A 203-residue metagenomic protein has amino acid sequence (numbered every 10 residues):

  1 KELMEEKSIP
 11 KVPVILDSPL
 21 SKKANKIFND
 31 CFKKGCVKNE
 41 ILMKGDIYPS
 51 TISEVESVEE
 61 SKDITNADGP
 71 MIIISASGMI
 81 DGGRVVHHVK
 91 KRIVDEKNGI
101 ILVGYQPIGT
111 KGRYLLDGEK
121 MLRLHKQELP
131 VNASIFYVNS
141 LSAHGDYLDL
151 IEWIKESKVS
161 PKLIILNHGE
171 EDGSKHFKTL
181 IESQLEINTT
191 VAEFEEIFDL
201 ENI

Functional and structural regions predicted by a protein language model:
K1-I203: Acidic/His-rich, metal-assisted hydrolase cores and their charged scaffolds
